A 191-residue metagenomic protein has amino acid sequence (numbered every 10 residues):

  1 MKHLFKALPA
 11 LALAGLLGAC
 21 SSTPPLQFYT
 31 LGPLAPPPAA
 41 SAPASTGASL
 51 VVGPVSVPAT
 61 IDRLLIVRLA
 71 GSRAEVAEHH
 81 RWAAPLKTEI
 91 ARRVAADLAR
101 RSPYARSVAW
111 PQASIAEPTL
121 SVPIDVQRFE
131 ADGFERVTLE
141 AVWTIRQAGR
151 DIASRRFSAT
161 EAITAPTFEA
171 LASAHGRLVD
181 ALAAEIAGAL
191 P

Functional and structural regions predicted by a protein language model:
M1-P9: Bacterial N-terminal signal peptides that target proteins for export
L16-A19: C-terminal motif of bacterial Sec signal peptides marking the signal peptidase cleavage site
S21-G32, A39-S41, T164-P191: C-terminal/domain-edge helix-coil "capping" segments
S21-P37, A96, R101-G149: Surface-exposed short loop/turn segments
T46-A116: N-terminal segment of the mature soluble domain
T46-V51, A70, E78, P118-D125 (+2 more regions): Envelope-exposed proteins and targeting segments
R73-A83, R150-A183: Short secondary-structure boundary motifs at beta->alpha junctions and helix caps
